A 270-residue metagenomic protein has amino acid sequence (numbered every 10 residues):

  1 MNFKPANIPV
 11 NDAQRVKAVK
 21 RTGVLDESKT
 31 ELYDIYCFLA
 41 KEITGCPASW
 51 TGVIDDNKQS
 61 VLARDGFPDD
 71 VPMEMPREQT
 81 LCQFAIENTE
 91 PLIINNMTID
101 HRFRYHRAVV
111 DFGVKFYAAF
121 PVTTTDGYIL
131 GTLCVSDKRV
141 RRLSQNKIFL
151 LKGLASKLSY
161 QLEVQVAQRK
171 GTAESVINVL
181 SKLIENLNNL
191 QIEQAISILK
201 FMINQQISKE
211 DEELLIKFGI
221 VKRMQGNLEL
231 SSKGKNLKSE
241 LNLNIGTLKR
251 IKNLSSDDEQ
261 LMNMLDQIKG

Functional and structural regions predicted by a protein language model:
M1-E31: Signal-transmission linkers at sensory-effector interfaces
N2-K4, S136-L187: Juxtadomain coupling helices with adjacent low-complexity linkers
D26-K58, Q205-L230, K269-G270: Helix-loop-beta substructure at the N-terminus of cytosolic sensory domains that couple signal/ligand detection
I54-S60, D69-V109, K115, G246-K249: Regulatory sensory and allosteric helical modules in signal-transduction proteins and certain transcription factors
K115-T124: A short, aliphatic-rich beta-strand micro-motif
G131-L133: Short glycine-/small-residue motifs
V166-L243, L254-G270: Signal-transducing coiled-coil/dimerization helices and immediately adjacent hinge/linker segments that couple sensory
